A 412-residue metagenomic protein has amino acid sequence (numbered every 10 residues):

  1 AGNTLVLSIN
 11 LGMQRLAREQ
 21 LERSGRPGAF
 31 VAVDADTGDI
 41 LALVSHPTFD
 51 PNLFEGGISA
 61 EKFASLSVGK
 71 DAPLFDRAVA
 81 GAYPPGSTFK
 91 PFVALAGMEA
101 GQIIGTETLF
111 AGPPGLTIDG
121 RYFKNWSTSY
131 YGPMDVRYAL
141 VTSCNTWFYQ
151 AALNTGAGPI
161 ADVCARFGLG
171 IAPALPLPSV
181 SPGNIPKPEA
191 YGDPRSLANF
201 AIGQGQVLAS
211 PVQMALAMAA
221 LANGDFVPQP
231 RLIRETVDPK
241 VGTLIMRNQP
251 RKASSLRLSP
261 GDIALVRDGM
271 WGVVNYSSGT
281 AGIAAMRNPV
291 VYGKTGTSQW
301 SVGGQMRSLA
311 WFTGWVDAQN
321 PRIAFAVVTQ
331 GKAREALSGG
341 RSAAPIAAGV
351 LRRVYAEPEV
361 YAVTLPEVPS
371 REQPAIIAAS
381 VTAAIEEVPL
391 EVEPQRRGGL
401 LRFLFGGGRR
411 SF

Functional and structural regions predicted by a protein language model:
A1-A29, V44, F49-R77, A82 (+4 more regions): Extracytoplasmic/periplasmic proteins that interact with beta-lactams or build/remodel peptidoglycan
I9, D36-S87, F92-T329, G339 (+3 more regions): Beta-lactam-recognizing serine transpeptidase/beta-lactamase-like catalytic domain environment
A17, A139, A347: A helicase ATPase "motif cassette" and its flanking acidic/Ser/Thr-rich regulatory loops
F30-A35: Short hydrophobic alpha-helical segments used for membrane anchoring or interfacial signaling
A222, V274, A348-Y355, E359: Short amphipathic alpha-helical signal-transduction/dimerization elements
K332, A336-R353: Amphipathic oligomerization regions
V381, L400-L401: Intrinsically disordered, low-complexity serine/threonine-rich regulatory regions of eukaryotic proteins
Q395-G399: Coil-to-alpha-helix initiation sites in intrinsically disordered, low-complexity, charged segments
